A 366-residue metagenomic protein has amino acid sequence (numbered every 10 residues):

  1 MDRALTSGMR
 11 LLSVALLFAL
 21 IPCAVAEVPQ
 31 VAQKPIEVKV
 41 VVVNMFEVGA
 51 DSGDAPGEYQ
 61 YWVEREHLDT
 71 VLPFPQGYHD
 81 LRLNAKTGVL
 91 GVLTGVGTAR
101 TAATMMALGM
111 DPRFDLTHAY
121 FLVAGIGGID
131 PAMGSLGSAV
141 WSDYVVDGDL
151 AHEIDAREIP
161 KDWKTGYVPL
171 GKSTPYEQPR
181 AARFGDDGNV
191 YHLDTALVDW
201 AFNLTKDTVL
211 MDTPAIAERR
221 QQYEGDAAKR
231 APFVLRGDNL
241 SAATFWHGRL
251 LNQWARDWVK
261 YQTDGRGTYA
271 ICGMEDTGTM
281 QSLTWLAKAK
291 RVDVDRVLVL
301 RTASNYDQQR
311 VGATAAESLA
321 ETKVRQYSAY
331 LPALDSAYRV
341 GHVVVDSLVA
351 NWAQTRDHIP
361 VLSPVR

Functional and structural regions predicted by a protein language model:
D2-S13: Bacterial N-terminal signal peptides that target proteins for export
R3-L5, L20, E27, Q33: Selective for proline/serine-rich intrinsically disordered segments in cytosolic/nuclear regulatory regions
L11-C23: Bacterial N-terminal signal peptides
E27-R366: Accessory terminal and edge-of-domain segments that mediate assembly/interaction and cofactor placement around
